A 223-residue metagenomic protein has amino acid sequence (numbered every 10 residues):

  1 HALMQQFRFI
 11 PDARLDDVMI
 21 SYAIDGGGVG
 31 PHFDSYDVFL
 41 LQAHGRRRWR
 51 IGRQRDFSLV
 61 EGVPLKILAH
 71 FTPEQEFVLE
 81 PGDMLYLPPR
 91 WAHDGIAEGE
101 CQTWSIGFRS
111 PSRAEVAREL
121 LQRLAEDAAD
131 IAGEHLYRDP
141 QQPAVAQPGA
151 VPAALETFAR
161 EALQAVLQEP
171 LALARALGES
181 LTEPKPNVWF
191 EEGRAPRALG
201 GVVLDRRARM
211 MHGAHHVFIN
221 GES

Functional and structural regions predicted by a protein language model:
H1-D83, W91-A132: Active-site region of the double-stranded beta-helix
M4-Q5, R160-Q164, G178: Generic solvent-exposed, charged/amphipathic alpha-helical segments that serve as macromolecular interface scaffolds
I10-R14, D127-I131, E161-L173, P184: Short secondary-structure junctions and interdomain/linker hinges
D17, A132-Q141, A172-E179: Short glycine-rich, low-complexity/disordered patches
E80, E156, R160, Q164 (+2 more regions): A structural detector for beta-sheet-dominated domains
S112-L163: Active-site-adjacent segment of 2-oxoglutarate/Fe(II) JmjC oxygenases
L167-S223: Acidic, low-complexity/disordered tracts enriched in E/D and polar residues
